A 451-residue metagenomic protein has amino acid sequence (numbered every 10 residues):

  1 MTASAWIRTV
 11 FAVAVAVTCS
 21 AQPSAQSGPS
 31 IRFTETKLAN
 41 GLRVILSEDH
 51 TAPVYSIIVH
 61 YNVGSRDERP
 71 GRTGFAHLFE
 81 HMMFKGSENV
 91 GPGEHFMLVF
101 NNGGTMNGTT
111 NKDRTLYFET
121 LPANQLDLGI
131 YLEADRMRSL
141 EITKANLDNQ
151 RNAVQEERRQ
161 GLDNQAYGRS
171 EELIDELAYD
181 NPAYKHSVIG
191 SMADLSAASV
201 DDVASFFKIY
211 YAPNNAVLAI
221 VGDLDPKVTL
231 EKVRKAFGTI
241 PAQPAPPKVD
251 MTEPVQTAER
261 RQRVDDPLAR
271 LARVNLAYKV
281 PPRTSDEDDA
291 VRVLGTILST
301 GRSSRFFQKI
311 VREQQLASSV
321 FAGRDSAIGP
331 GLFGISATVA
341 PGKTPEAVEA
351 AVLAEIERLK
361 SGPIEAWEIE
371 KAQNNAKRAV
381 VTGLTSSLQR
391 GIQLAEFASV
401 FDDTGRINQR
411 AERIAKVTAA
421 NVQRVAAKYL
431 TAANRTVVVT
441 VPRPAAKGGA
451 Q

Functional and structural regions predicted by a protein language model:
M1-R8: Positively charged n-region of N-terminal signal peptides that target proteins for export
S4, V13-V44, D225-D265, R273 (+1 more regions): Proteolytic maturation boundary segments
Q26-T36, D135, E157, D175-A216 (+6 more regions): Histidine-acidic residue clusters that define the catalytic metal-binding segment of zinc metallopeptidase domains
S47, A52-P70, G74-L78, P92-R136 (+6 more regions): M16 family metallopeptidases and their MPP-like homologs
F75-M83, L294: Active-site His/Glu-centered metal-binding helix of metallohydrolases
K85-V90, M137-A145, I364: Short, polar/flexible loop-turn hinges at active-site or ligand-entry regions and domain interfaces
R151-N152, A204-A236, A433-R435: Non-catalytic, conformational "gating/processing" segments within enzyme and secreted inhibitor domains
R159, E176, A245-S303: His/Glu-based metal-binding/catalytic segments typifying zinc-dependent metallopeptidases
